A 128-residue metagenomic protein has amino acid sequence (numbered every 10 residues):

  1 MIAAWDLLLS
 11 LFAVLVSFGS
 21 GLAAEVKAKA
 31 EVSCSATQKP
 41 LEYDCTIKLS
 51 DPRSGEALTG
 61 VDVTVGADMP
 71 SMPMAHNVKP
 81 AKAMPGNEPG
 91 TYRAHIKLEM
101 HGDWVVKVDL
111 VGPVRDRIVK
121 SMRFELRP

Functional and structural regions predicted by a protein language model:
M1-A3: N-terminal secretory signal peptides that target proteins for export/translocation
W5-D6, H76: Generic extreme N-terminus detector
D6-S17: Bacterial N-terminal signal peptides
L22-P128: Contiguous segments within soluble domain cores/interaction surfaces
